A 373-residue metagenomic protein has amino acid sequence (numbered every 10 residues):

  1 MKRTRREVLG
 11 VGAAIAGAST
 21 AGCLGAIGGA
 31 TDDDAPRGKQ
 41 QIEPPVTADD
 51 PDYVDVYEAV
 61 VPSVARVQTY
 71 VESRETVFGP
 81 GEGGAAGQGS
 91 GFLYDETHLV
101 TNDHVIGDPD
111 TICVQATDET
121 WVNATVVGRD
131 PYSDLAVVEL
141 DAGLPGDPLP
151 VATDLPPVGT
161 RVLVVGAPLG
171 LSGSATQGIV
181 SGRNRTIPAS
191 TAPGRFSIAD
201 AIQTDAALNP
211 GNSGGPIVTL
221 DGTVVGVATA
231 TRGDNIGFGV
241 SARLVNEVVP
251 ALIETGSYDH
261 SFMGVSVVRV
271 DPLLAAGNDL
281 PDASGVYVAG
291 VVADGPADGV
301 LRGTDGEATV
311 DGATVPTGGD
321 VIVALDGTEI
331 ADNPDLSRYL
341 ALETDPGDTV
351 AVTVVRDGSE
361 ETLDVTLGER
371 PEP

Functional and structural regions predicted by a protein language model:
T4, A13-A14, L24-A48, Y53-V56 (+5 more regions): C-terminal cap/linker of serine protease catalytic domains
A16, V105, A313-P316, A324-T353: PDZ domains, with a preference for the canonical peptide-binding region formed by the helix
T47-D55, Y70-E96, T120-T125, P148-P150 (+3 more regions): A conserved glycine-rich beta-strand in the N-terminal activation segment of trypsin-fold
S73, A207, S257-A324, T328-D335 (+2 more regions): PDZ/PDZ-like groove recognition
R74-G84, G128-S133, G170-L171, R183-I202 (+4 more regions): Gly/Ser-enriched beta-turn/beta-hairpin loop segments
F92, A207-V227, A297-G303: Catalytic nucleophile loop of clan PA
L93-V165, G170-G173, I330-A331, T349-A351 (+2 more regions): Conserved active-site neighborhood of the chymotrypsin/trypsin-like protease fold
L149, T160-F196, N235-G237: Flexible, gly/ser-rich surface segments that form the specificity/activation loops bordering the active-site cleft
